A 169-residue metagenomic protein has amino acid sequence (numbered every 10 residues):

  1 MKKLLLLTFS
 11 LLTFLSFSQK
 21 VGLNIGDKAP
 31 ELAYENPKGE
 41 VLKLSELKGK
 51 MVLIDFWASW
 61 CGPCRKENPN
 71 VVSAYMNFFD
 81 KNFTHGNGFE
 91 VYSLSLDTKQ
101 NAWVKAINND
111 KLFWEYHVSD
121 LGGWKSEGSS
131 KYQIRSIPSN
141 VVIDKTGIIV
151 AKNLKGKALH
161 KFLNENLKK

Functional and structural regions predicted by a protein language model:
M1-L23, K169: Bacterial Sec-dependent N-terminal signal peptides
Q19-S45, N164, K168: N-terminal "domain-start" segment that seeds a small globular fold
E35, Y92, D97, V104-I137: Short, internal strand/loop/helix patches that form the active-site neighborhood or redox-interaction surface
G49, F56-S73: Conserved redox-active cysteine motifs that mediate thiol-disulfide chemistry, especially di-cysteine Cys-X(1-2)-Cys
M51-V52, F89, P138: Alpha/beta-hydrolase fold active-site loops
I54, Y92-L94, V141: Conserved hydrophobic packing residues within short motifs/helices of P-loop NTPase cores of ABC-family ATPases
K66-S93: Conserved helix-turn-beta segment immediately C-terminal to the redox Cys motif in thioredoxin-like folds
I137, V142-K169: Thiol-/selenol-based redox modules, centered on thioredoxin-like and closely related oxidoreductase domains
